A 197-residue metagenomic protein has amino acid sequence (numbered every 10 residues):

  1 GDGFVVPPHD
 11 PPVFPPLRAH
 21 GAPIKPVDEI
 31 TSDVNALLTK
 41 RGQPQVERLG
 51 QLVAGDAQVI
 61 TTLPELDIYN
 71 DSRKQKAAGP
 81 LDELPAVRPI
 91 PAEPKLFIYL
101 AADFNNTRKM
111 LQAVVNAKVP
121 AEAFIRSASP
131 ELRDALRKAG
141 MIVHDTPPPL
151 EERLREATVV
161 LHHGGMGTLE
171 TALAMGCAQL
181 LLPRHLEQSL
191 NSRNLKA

Functional and structural regions predicted by a protein language model:
G1, T146-N194: A donor-sugar binding/catalytic signature common to diverse glycosyltransferases and related nucleotide-sugar
G1-D2, T61, A78, F124 (+1 more regions): Generic beta-sheet signal
D2-I68, R73-K74: Active-site-proximal region of nucleotide-activated glycan assembly enzymes, centered on histidine/acidic-rich loops
D2-P8, P130-E131, E187-S189: Short gly/pro/ser/thr-enriched loop/turn and capping motifs at secondary-structure boundaries
D67-V159: Donor-nucleotide binding loops and adjacent catalytic segments primarily of GT-B fold Leloir glycosyltransferases
A197: C-terminal "capping" alpha-helix adjacent to the active site of nucleotide-linked donor transferases in cell-envelope
